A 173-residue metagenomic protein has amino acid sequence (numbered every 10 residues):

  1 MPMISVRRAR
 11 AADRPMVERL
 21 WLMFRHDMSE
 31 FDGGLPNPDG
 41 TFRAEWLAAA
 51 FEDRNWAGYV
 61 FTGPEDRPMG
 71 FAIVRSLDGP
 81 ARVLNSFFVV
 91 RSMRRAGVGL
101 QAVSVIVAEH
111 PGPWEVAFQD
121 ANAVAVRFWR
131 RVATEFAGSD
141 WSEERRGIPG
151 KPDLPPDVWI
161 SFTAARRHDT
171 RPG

Functional and structural regions predicted by a protein language model:
I4-R19, M28: A short beta-loop-alpha structural element at the N-terminal edge of CoA-dependent acyl/N-acetyltransferase catalytic
R25-L47: Conserved GNAT-fold acetyl-CoA-binding loop/helix
L47-V60: A short helix-loop-beta-strand connector motif used in the catalytic cores of GNAT acetyltransferases and, in some
G58-V60, D66-S76, V83, F88: Conserved beta-strand in the GNAT
V89, R95-A108: Conserved acetyl-CoA-binding loop-helix of GNAT-fold acetyltransferases
L100, D120-E144, G150-K151: Conserved active-site alpha-helix within GNAT-family acetyltransferase domains
H110-N122: Conserved GNAT acetyl-CoA-binding A-motif
E144-G173: Acyl-donor (CoA/ACP) binding surface of acyl/acetyltransferases
